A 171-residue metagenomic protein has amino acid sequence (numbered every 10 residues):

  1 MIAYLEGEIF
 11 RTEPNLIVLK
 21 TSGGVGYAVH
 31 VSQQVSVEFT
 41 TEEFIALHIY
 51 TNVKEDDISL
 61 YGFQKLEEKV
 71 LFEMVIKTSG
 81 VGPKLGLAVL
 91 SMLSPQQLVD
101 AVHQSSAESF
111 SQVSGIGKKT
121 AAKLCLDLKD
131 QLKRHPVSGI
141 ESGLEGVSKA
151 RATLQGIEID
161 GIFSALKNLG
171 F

Functional and structural regions predicted by a protein language model:
M1-K77: A positional/architectural concept
F10, Y50, I76, S91-S94 (+6 more regions): Signal for well-folded cores of large energy- and translation-related assemblies
T40, G62, L66, V70 (+5 more regions): Residues at secondary-structure transition points
I58-F63, P83-V102, K123-Q131: Amphipathic, charged-and-aliphatic alpha-helical interface segments that function as noncatalytic docking
G86, A121, I162-L166: Small-residue (primarily alanine) positions within well-ordered alpha-helices, especially packing/interaction faces
Q104-A107, V113, K119-D127, Q131-G146: Alpha-helical interaction elements
D130-F171: C-terminal extensions
